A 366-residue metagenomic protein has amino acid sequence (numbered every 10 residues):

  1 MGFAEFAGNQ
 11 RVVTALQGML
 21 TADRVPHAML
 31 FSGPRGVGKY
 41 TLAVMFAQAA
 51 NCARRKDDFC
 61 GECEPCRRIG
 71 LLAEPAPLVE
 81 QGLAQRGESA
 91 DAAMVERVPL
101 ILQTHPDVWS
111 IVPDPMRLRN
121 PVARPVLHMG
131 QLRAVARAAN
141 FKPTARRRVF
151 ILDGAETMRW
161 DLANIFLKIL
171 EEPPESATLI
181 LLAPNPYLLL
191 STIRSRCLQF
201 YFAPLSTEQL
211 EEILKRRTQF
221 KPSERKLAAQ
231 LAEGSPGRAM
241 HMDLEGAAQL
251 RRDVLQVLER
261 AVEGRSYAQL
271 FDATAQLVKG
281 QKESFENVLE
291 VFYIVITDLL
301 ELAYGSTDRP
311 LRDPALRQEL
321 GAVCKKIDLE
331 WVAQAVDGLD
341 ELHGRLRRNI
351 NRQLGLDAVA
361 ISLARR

Functional and structural regions predicted by a protein language model:
M1-A49, A53-D57, P65-R68, V98 (+3 more regions): Charged, glycine-rich active-site and insertion segments that engage polyanionic ligands
G2-D161: Clamp-loader machinery-focused feature within the broader ASCE/P-loop NTPase space
N140, N164-T178: Conserved catalytic/switch belt of AAA+ P-loop NTPases
V149-D153, F166, A177-A183: Structural recognition of the conserved hydrophobic beta-strand(s) that form the central parallel beta-sheet of P-loop
T157-M158, E172, L188: Residues immediately C-terminal
W160-N164, E286: Conserved strand-to-helix beginnings and helix N-cap segments that scaffold or border functional pockets
